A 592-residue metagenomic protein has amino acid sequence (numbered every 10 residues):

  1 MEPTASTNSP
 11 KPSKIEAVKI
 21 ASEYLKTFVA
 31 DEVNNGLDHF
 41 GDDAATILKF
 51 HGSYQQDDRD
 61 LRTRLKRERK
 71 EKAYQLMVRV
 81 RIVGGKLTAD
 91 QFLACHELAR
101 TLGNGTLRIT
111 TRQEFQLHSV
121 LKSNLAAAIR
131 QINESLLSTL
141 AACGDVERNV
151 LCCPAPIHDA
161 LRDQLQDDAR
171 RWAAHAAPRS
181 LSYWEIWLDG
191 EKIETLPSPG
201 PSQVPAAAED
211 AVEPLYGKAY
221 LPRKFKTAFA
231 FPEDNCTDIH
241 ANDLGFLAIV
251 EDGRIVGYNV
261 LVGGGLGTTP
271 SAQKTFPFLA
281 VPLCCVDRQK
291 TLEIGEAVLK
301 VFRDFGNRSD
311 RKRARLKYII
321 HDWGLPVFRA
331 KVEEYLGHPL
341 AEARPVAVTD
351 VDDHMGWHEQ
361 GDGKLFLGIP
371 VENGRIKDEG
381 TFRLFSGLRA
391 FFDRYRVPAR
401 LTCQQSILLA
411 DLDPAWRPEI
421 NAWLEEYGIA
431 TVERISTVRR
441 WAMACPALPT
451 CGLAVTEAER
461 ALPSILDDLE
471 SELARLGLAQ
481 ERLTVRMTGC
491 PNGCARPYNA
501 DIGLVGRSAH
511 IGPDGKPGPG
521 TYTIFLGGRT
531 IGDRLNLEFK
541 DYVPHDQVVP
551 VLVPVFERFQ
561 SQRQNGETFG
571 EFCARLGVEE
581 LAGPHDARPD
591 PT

Functional and structural regions predicted by a protein language model:
M1-T592: Peripheral terminal and linker regions in Fe-S/redox and tRNA-modifying enzymes
